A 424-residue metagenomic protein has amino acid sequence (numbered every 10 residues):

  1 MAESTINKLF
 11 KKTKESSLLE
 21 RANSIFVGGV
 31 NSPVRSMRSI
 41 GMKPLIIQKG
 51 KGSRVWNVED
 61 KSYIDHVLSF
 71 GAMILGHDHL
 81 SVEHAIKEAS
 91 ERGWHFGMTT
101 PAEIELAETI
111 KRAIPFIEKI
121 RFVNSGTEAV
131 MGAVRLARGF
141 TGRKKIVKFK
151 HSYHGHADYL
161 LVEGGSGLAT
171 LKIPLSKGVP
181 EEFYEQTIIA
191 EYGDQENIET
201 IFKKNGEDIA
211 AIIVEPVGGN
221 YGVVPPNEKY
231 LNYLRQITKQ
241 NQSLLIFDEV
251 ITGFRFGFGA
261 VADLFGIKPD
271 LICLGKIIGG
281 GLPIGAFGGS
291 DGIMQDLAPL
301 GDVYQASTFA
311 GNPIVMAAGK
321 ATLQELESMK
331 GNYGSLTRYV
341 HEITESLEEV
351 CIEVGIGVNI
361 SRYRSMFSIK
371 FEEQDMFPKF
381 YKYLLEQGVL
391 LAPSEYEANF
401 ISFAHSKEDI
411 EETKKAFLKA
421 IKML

Functional and structural regions predicted by a protein language model:
A2-L424: Conserved N-terminal phosphate-binding loop of PLP-dependent enzymes in the Aspartate aminotransferase
